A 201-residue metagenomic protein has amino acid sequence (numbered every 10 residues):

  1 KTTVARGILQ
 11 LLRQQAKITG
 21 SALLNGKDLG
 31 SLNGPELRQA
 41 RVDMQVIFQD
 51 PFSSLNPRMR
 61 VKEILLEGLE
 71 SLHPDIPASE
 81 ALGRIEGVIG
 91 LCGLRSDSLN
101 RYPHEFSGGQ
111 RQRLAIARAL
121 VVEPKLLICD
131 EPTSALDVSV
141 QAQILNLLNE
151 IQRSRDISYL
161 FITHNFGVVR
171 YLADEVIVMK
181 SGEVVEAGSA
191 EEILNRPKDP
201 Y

Functional and structural regions predicted by a protein language model:
L12, L29-Q45, S71, E192-P197: ABC ATPase NBD coupling module
I18-D28: Conserved ABC transporter NBD signature motif
D28, S79-D97: Conserved ABC ATPase "signature" region
Y102-F106, Q110: Conserved ABC ATPase signature
V121-K125: A short, proline-enriched helix->beta-strand linker immediately N-terminal to the Walker B motif in ABC-type P-loop
V169-Y171: A short, surface-exposed alpha-helical micro-motif characterized by mixed small hydrophobic and charged/polar residues
